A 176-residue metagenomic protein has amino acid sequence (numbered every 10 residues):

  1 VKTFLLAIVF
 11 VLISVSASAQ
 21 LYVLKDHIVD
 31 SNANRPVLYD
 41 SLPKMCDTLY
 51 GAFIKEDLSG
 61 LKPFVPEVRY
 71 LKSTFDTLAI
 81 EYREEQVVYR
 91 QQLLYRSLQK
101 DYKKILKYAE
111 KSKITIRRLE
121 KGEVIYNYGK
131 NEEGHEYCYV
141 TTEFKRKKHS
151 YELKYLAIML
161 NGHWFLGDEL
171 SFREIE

Functional and structural regions predicted by a protein language model:
V1-L24: Bacterial Sec-dependent N-terminal signal peptides
T3, V124, Y155-M159: Assembly/interface hotspot detector across virion components, adhesins/toxins, and nucleic-acid enzymes
L12, F53, D57, V68 (+2 more regions): Short, flexible helical or helix-coil boundary motifs
Q20-L58, P63, Y70: Short, low-complexity N-terminal intrinsically disordered segments enriched in polar/charged residues
Q20-Y22, Y139-E176: Short beta-strand edge/turn micro-motifs at domain boundaries
L42-C46, H135, S150: Short, surface-exposed loop/turn motifs at beta-strand boundaries within globular domains
P63-R83: Short, solvent-exposed secondary-structure junction/capping segments
T77-K147: Surface-exposed, charged secondary-structure patches
